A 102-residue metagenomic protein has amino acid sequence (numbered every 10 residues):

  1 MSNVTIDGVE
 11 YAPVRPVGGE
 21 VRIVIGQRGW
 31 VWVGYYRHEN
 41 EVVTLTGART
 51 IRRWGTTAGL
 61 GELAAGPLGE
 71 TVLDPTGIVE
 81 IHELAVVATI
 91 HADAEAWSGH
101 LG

Functional and structural regions predicted by a protein language model:
N3-G102: Conserved RNA-binding domains used in RNP assembly and mRNA/RNA metabolism
